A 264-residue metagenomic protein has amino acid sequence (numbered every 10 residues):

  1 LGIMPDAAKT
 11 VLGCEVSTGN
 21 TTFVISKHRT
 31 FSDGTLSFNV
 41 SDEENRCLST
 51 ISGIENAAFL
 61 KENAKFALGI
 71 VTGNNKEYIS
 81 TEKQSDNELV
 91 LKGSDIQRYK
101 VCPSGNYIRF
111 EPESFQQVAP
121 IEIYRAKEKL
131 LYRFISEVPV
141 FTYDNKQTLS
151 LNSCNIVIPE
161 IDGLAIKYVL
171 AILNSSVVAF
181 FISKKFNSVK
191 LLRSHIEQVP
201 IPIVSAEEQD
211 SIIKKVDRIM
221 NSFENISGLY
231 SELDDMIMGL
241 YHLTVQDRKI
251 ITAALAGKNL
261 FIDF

Functional and structural regions predicted by a protein language model:
L1-A8: Conserved beta strand-loop-helix elements of the APE1-like EEP
D6, K27, Y78-E82, I121 (+1 more regions): Short linear motifs in intrinsically disordered
V11-C14: Active-site loops and adjacent core secondary-structure elements that bind or stabilize anionic groups
V16-G19: Extended low-complexity acidic/polar segments
K27-N75, G93-S94, I203-F264: Non-catalytic DNA-recognition/assembly elements of restriction-modification systems
E44-E208: Polybasic, glycine- and aromatic-enriched phosphate-binding surface used to engage nucleic acids
